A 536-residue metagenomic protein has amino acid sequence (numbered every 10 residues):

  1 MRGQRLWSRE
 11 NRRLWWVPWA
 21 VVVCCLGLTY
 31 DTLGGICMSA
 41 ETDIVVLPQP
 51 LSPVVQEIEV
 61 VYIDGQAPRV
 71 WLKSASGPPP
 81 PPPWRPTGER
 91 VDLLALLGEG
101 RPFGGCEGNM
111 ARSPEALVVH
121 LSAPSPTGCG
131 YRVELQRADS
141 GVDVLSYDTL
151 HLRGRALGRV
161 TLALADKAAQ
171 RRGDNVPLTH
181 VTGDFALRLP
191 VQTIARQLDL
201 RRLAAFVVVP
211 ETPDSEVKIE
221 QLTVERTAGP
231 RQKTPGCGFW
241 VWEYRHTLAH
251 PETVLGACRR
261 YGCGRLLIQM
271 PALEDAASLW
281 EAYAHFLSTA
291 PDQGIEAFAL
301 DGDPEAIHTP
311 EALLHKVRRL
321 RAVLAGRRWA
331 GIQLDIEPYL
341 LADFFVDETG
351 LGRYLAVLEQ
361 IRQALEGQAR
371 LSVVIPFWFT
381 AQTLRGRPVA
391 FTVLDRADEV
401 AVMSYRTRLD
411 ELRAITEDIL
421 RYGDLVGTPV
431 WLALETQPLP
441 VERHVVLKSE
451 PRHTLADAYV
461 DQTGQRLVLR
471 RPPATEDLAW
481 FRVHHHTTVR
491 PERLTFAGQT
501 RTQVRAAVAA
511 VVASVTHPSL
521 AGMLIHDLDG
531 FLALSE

Functional and structural regions predicted by a protein language model:
G27-Q49, V54, Y62-G77, P124-A195: Extracellular ligand-binding interfaces
P48, V60-Q66, V70-N109: Extracellular carbohydrate-recognition regions
P190, E225-C258, I375: Boundary/entry segment of secreted carbohydrate-active catalytic domains
W242, F298-E305, L355-G386, P429-L439: Aromatic-lined carbohydrate-recognition surfaces of secreted/lumenal glycan-active proteins
P251-L273: Catalytic domains of carbohydrate-active enzymes, especially glycoside hydrolases
M270, L320-G350: Active-site groove signature of glycoside hydrolases
I336-L340, R387-R413: Aromatic- and acid-rich polysaccharide-binding/catalytic face of secreted or lumenal carbohydrate-active enzymes
V430-E536: Substrate-binding cleft of secreted/luminal carbohydrate-active enzymes
